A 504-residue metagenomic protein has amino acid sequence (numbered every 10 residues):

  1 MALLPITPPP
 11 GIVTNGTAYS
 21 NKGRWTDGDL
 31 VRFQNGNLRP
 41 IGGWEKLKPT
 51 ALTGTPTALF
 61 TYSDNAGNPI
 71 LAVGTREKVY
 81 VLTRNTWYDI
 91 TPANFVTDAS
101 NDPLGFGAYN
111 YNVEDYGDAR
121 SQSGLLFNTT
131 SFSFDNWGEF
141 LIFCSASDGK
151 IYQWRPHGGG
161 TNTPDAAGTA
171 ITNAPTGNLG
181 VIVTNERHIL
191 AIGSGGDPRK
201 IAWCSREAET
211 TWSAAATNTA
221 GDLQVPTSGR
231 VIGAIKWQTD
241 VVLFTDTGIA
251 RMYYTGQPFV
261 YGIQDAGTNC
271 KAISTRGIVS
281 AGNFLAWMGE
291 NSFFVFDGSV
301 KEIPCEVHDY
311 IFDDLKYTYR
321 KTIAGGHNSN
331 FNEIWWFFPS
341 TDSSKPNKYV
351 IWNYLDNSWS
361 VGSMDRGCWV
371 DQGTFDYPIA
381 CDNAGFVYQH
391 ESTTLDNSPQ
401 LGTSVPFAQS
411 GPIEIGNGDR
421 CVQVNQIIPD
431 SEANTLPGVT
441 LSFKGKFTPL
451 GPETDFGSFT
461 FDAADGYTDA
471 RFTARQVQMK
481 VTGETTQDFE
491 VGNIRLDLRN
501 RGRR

Functional and structural regions predicted by a protein language model:
M1-I90, N94-F95, L104, Y109-D115 (+4 more regions): Beta-sheet repeat architectures centered on beta-propellers
G43-F60, G117, S121-F127, G160-I323 (+1 more regions): Beta-propeller and closely related beta-pinwheel folds
S63, S145-D148, G158, G193 (+1 more regions): Short, flexible loop/turn elements at secondary-structure junctions
A72-T75, F143-A146, A191-S194, L243-T245 (+2 more regions): Conserved beta-strand positions in repeat-built beta-propeller and related beta-rich domains
Y80, I142, Y152, L190 (+5 more regions): Conserved hydrophobic/aromatic positions in well-ordered beta-strands
T83-N85, W154-P156, Y254-T255: Short, solvent-exposed loop/turn and secondary-structure capping segments
N128-T130, S145: Outer-membrane beta-barrel channel domains
N136-P164: Hydrophobic or amphipathic alpha-helical targeting/insertion segments
